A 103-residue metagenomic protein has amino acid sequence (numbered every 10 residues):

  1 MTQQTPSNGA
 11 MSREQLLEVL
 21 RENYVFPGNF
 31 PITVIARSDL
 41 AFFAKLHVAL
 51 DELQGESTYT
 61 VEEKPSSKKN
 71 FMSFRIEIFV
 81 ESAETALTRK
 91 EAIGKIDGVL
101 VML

Functional and structural regions predicted by a protein language model:
M1-S73, F79-L103: Long, contiguous binding/interaction regions
